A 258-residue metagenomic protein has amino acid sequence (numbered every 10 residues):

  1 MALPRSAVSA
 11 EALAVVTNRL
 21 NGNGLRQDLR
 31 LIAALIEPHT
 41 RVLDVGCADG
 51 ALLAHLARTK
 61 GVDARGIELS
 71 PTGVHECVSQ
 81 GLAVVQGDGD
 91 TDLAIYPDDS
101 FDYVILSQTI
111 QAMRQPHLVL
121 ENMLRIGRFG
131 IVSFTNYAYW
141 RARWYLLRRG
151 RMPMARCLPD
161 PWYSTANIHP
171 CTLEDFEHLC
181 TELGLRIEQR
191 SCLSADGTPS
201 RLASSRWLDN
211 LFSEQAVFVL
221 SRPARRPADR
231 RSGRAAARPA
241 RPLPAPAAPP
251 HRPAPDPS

Functional and structural regions predicted by a protein language model:
A10-L25: Class I SAM-dependent methyltransferase Rossmann-like catalytic core, especially the SAM/SAH-binding loop
N23-H39: Conserved alpha-helix/loop element of class I SAM-dependent methyltransferases that forms part of the SAM/SAH-binding
G46-A48: Class I SAM-dependent methyltransferase "Motif I" SAM/SAH-binding loop
A51, H55-D92: Class I SAM-dependent methyltransferase SAM/SAH-binding core
D92-D98: Short conserved loop adjoining the S-adenosyl-L-methionine
Y103-R114: A short SAM/SAH-binding and catalytic strip from SAM-dependent methyltransferases
H117-N122, F129-R226, S232-P242: S-adenosyl-L-methionine-dependent methyltransferase catalytic module, highlighting the catalytic core
